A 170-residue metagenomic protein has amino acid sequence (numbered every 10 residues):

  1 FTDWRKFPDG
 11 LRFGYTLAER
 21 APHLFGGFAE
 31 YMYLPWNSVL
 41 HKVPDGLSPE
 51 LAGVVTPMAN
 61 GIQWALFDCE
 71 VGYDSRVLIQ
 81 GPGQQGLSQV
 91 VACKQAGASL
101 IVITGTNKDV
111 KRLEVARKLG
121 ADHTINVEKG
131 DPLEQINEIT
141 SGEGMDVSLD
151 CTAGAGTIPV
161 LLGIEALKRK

Functional and structural regions predicted by a protein language model:
F1-L40: Glycine-rich phosphate/adenylate-binding loop and adjacent beta-alpha elements of nucleotide- or dinucleotide-binding
D45-G130, E134: Mid-domain Rossmann-like dinucleotide-binding core that forms the NAD(H)/NADP(H) cofactor-binding site
D74, A121, G142-M145, V160: Local beta-strand N-terminus motif with an aromatic residue
P132-G142: Short amphipathic alpha-helix with an adjacent loop that forms part of the alpha/beta core around
S148-L149: N-terminal Rossmann-like NAD(P) cofactor-binding module of classical short-chain dehydrogenase/reductase
T152-A153: Short glycine-/small-residue-rich Rossmann-like dinucleotide-binding loops
G156-L162: A short, conserved alpha-helix within the catalytic core of class I
A166-R169: Helix-to-beta-strand junctions that scaffold the AdoMet/dcAdoMet cofactor pocket in Class I SAM-dependent enzymes
